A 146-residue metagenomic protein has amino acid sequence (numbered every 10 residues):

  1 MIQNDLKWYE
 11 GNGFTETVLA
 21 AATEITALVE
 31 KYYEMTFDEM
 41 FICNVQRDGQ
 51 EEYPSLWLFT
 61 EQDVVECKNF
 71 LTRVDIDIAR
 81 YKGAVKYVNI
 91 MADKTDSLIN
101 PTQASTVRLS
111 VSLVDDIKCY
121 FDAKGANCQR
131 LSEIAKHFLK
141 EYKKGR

Functional and structural regions predicted by a protein language model:
M1-N4, T106-V114: Short, compositionally biased low-complexity segments
M1-W57: Anionic N-terminal interaction surfaces
I2, L6-Y9, I25, L71-V74 (+3 more regions): Extended hydrophobic/Leu-rich segments
E16, G125-R146: Terminal and domain-flanking low-complexity segments
D48-T106: Phosphoinositide-binding peripheral membrane targeting modules
K82-A84, I90-M91, S110, I134-F138 (+1 more regions): Glycine-rich loops and low-complexity Gly/Arg-rich segments that provide flexible linkers or classic glycine-based
S97-L98, Q103-L109, Y120, K136-K144: Terminal interaction module
S110-E133: Canonical phosphoinositide-binding patch of PH/PH-like domains
